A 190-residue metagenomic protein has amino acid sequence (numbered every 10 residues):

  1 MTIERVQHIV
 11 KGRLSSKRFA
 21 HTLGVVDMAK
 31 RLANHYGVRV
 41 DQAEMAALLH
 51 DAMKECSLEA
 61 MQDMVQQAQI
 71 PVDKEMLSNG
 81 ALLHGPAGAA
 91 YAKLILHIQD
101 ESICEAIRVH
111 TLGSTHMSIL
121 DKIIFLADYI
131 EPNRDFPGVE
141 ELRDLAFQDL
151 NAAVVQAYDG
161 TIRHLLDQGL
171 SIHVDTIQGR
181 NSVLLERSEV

Functional and structural regions predicted by a protein language model:
M1-S15: Generic N-terminal amphipathic, Lys/Arg-enriched alpha-helix
H8-G12, H35-Q156: Divalent metal-dependent catalytic cores for phosphoryl transfer on phosphate-bearing substrates
H21: N-terminal glycine-rich anion-binding loops that anchor highly charged ligand groups
R163-V190: Charged phosphate-binding loop/patch that engages nucleotide di/tri-phosphates or the phosphate backbone of nucleic
